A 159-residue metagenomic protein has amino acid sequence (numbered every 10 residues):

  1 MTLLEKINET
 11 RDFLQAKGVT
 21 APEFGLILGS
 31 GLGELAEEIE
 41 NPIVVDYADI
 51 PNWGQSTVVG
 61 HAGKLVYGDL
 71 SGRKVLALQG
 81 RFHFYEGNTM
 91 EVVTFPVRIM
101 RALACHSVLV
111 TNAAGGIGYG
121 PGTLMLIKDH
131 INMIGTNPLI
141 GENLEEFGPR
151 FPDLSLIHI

Functional and structural regions predicted by a protein language model:
M1-P152: Metabolite-binding pocket within alpha/beta catalytic cores that recognizes anionic/polar moieties
I157-I159: Conserved small/polar residues in nucleotide/adenosyl-binding loops
